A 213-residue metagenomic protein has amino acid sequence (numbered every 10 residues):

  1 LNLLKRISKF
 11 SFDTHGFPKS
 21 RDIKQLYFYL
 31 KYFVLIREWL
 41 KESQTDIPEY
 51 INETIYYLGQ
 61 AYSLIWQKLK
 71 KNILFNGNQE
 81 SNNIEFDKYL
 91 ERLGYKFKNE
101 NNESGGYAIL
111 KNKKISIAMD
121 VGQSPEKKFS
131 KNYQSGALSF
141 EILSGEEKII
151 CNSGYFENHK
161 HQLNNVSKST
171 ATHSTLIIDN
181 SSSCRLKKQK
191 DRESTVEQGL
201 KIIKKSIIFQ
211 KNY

Functional and structural regions predicted by a protein language model:
L1-L4, Y29, T54, L58 (+2 more regions): Alpha-helical structural motif
L1-T14: Alpha-helical cores of eukaryotic small-GTPase signaling modules
D13-C151, Y155, I208: Carbohydrate-active enzyme catalytic cores, enriched for enzymes that act on polyanionic acidic polysaccharides
S104-I115, S182, L186-Y213: Extended, loop-rich substrate-binding clefts of extracytoplasmic carbohydrate-active enzymes
G136-L200: Active-site rim segments in enzyme catalytic domains, especially the processed small/beta chain of N-terminal
